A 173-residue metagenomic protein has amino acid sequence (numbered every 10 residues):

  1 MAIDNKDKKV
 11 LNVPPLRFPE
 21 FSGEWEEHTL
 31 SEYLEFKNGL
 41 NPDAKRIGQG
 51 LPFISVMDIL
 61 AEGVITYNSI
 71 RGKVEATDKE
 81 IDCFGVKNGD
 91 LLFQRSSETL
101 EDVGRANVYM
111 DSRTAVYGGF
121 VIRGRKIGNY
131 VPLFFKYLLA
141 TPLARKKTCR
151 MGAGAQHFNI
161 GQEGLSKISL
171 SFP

Functional and structural regions predicted by a protein language model:
D4, L40-N41, K79-E80, M110 (+1 more regions): Short, solvent-exposed loop/turn positions at domain surfaces that link secondary-structure elements or cap domain
D4-V10: BZIP DNA-binding basic region
V10-P14, N41, T114-V121, Y130 (+1 more regions): A short glycine-rich beta-alpha junction/loop motif
V13-L40, K167, S171: Non-catalytic DNA-recognition/assembly elements of restriction-modification systems
S31-D43, D58-D90: Sequence-specific dsDNA recognition surfaces
L60-G72, L91-Y117, L133-Y137, K146-R150: Short, ligand-facing micro-motifs at secondary-structure edges
